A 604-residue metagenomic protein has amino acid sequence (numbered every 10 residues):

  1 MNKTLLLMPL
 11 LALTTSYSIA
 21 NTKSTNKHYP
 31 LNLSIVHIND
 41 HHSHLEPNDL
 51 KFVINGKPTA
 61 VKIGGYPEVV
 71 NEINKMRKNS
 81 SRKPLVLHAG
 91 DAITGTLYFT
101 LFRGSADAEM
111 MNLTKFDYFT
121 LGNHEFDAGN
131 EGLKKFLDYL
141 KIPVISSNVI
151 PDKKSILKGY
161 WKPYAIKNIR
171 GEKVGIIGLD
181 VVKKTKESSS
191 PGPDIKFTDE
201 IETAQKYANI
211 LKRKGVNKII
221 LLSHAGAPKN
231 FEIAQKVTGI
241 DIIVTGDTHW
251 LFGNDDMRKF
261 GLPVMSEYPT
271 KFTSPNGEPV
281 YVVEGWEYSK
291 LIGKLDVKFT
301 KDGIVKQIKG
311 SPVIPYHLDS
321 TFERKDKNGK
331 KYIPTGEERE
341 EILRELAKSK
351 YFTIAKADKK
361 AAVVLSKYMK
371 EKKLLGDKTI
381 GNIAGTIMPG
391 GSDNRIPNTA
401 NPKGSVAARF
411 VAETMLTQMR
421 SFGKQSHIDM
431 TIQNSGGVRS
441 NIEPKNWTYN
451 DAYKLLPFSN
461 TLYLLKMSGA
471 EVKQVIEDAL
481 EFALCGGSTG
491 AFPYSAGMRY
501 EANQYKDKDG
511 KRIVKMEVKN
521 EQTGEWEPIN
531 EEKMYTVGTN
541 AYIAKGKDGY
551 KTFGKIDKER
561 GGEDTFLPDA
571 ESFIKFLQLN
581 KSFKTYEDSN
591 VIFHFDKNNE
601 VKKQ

Functional and structural regions predicted by a protein language model:
N2-M8: Sec-dependent signal peptide recognition, specifically the positively charged N-region followed immediately by
M8-T14: Bacterial N-terminal signal peptides
Y17-I19: Sec/Tat signal peptide C-region and signal peptidase I cleavage site
N21-H317, A407, V411-T414, T431 (+4 more regions): Acidic, metal/ion-coordinating pockets
T25-I38, S43-K75, K206-Y207, P279 (+1 more regions): Catalytic centers of hydrolytic enzymes
